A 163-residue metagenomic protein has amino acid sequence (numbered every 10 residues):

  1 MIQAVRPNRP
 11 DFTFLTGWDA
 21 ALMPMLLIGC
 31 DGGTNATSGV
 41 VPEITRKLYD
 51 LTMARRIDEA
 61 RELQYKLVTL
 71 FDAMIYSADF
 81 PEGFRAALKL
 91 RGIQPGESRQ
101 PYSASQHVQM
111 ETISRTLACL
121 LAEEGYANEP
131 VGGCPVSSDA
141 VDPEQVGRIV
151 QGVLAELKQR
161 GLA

Functional and structural regions predicted by a protein language model:
M1-A78: Catalytic alpha/beta core domains of metabolic enzymes, predominantly
I2-Q3, M23, P42, R46-Y49 (+7 more regions): Predominant activation on well-ordered alpha-helical scaffold segments within soluble catalytic domains
L27-C30, L70-P101: Conserved short secondary-structure transition element at the edge of the structured enzyme core that lines
A54-E59, P81, S114-L121: Short, structured secondary-structure boundary patches
I57, R61, S77-G83, Y126-G132 (+1 more regions): Flexible, glycine/charged-enriched surface loops at secondary-structure junctions
Q94-P130: Flexible C-terminal active-site loop/helix
E124-A163: Protein-protein interaction and targeting regions used for scaffolding, dimerization, and localization
